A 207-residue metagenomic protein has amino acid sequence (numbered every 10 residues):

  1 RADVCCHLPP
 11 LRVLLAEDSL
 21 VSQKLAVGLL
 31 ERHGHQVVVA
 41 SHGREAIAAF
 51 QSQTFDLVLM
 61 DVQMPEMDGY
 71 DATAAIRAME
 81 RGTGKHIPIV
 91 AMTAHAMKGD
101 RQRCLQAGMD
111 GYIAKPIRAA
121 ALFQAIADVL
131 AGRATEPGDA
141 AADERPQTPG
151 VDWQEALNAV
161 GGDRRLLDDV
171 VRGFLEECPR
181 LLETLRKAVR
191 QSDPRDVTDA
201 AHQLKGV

Functional and structural regions predicted by a protein language model:
R1-P149, A188-R190: C-terminal compact regulatory domains
K24, R145-G206: Long, amphipathic alpha-helical coiled-coil segments characteristic of histidine-phosphotransfer scaffolds
